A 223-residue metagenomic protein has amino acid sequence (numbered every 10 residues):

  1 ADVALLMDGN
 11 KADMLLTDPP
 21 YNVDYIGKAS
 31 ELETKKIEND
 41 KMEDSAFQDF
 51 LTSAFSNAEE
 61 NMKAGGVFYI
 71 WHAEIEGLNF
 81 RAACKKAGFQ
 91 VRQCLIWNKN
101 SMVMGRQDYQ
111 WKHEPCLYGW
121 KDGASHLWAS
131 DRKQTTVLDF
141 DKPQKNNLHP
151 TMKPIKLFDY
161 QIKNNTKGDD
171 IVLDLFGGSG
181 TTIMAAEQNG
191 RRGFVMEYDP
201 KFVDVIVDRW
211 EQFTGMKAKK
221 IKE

Functional and structural regions predicted by a protein language model:
A1-V203: Core catalytic lobe of class I
A82, K201-Q212, M216: Short alpha-helix adjacent to the SAM-binding motif of class I
G215-E223: Short mixed-charge
